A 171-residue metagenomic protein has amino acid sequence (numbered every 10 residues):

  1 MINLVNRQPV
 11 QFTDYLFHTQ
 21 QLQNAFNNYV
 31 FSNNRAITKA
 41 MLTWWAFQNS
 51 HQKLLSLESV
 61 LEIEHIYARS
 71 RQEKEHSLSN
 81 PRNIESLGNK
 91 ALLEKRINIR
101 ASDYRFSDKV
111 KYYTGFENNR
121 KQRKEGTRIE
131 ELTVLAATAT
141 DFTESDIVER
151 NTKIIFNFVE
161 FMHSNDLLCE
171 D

Functional and structural regions predicted by a protein language model:
M1-N83, L87, L92-L93, I99: Intrinsically disordered, low-complexity N-proximal targeting/linker segments that flank membranes
N28, S32, N83-S86, K90-D171: Long, cytosolic, alpha-helical-rich C-terminal regions that act as interaction/scaffolding modules
